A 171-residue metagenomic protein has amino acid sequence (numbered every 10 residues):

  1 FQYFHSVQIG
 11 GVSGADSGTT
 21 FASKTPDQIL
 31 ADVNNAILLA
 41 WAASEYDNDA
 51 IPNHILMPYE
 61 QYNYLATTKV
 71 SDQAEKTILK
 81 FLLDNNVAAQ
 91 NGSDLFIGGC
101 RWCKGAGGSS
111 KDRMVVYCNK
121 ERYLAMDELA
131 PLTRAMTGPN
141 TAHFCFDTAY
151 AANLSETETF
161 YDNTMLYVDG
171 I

Functional and structural regions predicted by a protein language model:
F1-D32: Alpha-helical scaffold segments that mediate packing/assembly in large oligomeric complexes
F1-V12, Y46-L56, F144, T148-Y150 (+1 more regions): Long, contiguous amphipathic alpha-helices that act as assembly "spine/axial" helices in icosahedral shell and virion
F4-H5, S17, A36, A40 (+1 more regions): Generic detector of bulky aromatic hydrophobic side chains
T25, P58, Y161-D162: Helix N-terminus capping/helix-initiation residues
D27-Y46: Phosphate-interacting basic helix/loop segments used at nucleotide- and nucleic-acid interfaces
I37, N48-N53, P58-A66: Ordered core of a single globular domain
E45-D47, N53, D72, V87-A88: Active-site nucleophile-His-acid catalytic modules used for acyl/amide transfer and hydrolysis across diverse enzymes
A66-I171: Sequence/fold signature of self-assembling virion shell proteins
